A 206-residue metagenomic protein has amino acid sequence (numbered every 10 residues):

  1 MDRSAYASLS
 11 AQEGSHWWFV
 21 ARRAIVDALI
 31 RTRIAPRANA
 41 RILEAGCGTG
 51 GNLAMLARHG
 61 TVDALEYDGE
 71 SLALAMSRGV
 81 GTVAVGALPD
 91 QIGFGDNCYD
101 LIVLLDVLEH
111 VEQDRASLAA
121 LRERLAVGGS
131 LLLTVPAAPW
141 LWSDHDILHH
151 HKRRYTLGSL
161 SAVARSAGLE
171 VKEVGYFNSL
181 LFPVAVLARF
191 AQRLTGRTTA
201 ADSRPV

Functional and structural regions predicted by a protein language model:
M1-N97, L101-L105, A116-L118: Conserved N-terminal segment of class I S-adenosyl-L-methionine
H16, G93, N178-V206: A C-terminal cap/extension of S-adenosyl-L-methionine-dependent methyltransferases that defines the acceptor-substrate
A57, E112, A126: Short conserved AdoMet
S71, P139-L141, L180: Feature marks short, surface-exposed loop/turn motifs that line or immediately flank catalytic pockets and channel
L105-L108, T134: Residues lining the SAM
R115-S130: A short glycine-rich, Lys/Arg-flanked "PGG" loop and its adjoining helix->strand segment in the class I
L131-R153, L157-R165: Short, glycine-/aromatic-enriched active-site segment of Class I SAM-dependent methyltransferases
L169-S179: Conserved S-adenosyl-L-methionine
